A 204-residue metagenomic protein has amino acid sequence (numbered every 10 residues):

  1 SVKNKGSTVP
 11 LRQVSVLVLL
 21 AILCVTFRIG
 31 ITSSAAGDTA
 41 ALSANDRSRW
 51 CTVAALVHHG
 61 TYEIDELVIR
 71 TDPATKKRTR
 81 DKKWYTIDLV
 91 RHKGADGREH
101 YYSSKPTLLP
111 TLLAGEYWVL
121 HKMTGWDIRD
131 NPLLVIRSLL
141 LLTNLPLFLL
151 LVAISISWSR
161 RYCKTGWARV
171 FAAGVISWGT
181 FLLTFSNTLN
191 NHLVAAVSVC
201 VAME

Functional and structural regions predicted by a protein language model:
S1-T32, L140, L150: Start-transfer (signal-anchor) and selected internal transmembrane alpha helices of multi-pass inner/ER membrane
F27-N45, T61-I64, V68, H192: Helix-to-loop transition at the C-terminal end of transmembrane segments
T32-T52, L56-V57, D96-S103: Aromatic-rich transmembrane-lumenal/periplasmic boundary elements in polytopic membrane proteins
H58-L142: Interfacial juxtamembrane loops and adjacent helix segments that form the catalytic/substrate-binding surfaces
T124-N131, V152-W178, A196-V197: Transmembrane-helix signature of polytopic, membrane-embedded enzymes that assemble or transfer cell-envelope glycans
S138-C163, C200-A202: Transmembrane-helix motifs of polytopic, lipid-linked glycan transferases
L142-L147, V170-V201: Multi-pass, polyprenyl lipid-linked donor-dependent membrane glycosyltransferases
